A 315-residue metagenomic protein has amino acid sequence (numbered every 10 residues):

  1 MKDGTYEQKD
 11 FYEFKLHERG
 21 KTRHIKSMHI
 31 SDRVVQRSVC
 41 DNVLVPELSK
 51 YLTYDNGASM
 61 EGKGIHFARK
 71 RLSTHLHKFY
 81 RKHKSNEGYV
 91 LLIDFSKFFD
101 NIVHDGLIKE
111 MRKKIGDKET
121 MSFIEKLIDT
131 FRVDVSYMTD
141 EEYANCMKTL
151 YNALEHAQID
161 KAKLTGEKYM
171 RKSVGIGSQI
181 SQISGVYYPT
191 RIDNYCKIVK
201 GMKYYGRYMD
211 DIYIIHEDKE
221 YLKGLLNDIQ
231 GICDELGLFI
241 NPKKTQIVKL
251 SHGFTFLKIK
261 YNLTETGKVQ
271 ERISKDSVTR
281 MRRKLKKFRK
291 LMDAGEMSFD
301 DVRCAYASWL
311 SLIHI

Functional and structural regions predicted by a protein language model:
D10: Extended, charge-enriched "interface" segments that sit outside catalytic cores
T22-D55, H156-A162, G166, M170: Glycine/proline-rich, flexible active-site/cofactor-binding loop segments that harbor closely spaced acidic
V43-V103: Active-site-proximal segment of RNA-dependent polymerases
H75, K82-M209, I214-D228, V248 (+1 more regions): Conserved polymerase palm-domain catalytic core
Y204-R207, I214-L291: Polymerase palm active-site segment centered on the conserved acidic dipeptide of motif C
I313-I315: Conserved small/polar residues in nucleotide/adenosyl-binding loops
